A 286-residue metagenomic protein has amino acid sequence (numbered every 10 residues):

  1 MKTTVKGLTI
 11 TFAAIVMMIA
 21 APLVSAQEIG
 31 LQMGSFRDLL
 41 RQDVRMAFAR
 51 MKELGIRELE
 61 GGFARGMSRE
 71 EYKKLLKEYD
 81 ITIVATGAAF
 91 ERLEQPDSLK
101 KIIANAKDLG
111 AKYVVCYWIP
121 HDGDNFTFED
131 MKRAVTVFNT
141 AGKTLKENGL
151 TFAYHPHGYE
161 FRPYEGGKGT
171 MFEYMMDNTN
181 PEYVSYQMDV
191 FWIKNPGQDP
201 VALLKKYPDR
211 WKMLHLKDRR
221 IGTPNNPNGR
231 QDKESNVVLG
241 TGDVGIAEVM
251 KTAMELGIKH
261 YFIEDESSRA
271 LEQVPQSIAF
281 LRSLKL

Functional and structural regions predicted by a protein language model:
M1-E28: Bacterial Sec-dependent N-terminal signal peptides
P22-Y113, S283-L286: N-terminal pre-domain/capping segments
I29-M33, L59-G61, I83-A88, V114-C116 (+4 more regions): Hydrophobic faces of well-ordered beta-strands that scaffold small-molecule active sites in alpha/beta enzyme cores
L31, M51, L59, L76 (+8 more regions): Conserved, mostly hydrophobic/aromatic
R37-Q42, E60-E71, A89-S98, D122-N125 (+6 more regions): Acidic-and-aromatic substrate-binding clefts and catalytic sites of carbohydrate-active enzymes
R57-E58, R65, E91-S185, L271: Active-site acidic/histidine proton-transfer and metal-coordination neighborhood in alpha/beta enzyme cores
E147-D243: Acidic/histidine-rich catalytic cores of soluble enzymes
A270-L286: C-terminal helical cap(s) of enzyme catalytic domains, especially alpha/beta-barrels
